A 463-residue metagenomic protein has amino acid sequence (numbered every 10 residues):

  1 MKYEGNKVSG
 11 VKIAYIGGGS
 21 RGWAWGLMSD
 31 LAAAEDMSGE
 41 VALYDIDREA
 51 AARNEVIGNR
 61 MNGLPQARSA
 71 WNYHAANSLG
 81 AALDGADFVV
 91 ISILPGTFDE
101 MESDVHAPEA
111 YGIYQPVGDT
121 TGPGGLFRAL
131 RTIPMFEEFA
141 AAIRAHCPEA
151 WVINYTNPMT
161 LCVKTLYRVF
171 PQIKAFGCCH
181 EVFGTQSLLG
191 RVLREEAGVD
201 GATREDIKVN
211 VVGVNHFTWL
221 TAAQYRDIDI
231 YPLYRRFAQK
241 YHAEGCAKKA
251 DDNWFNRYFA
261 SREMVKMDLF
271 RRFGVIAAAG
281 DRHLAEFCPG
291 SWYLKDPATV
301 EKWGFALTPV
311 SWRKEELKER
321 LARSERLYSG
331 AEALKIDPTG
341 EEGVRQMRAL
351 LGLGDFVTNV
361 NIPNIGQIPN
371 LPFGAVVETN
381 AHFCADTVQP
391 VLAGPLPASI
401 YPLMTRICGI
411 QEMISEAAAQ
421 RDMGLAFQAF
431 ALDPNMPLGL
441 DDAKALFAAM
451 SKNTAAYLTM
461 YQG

Functional and structural regions predicted by a protein language model:
M1-S9, S38: A short, basic/flexible loop-to-alpha-helix module at the beginning of a structural domain
V11-Y44: N-terminal Rossmann-like dinucleotide-binding module
A33-Q66: Glycine-rich phosphate-binding loop and adjoining beta1-alpha1-beta2 segment of Rossmann-like nucleotide-binding folds
N72-G85: Short acidic low-complexity segments
D84, V90-I91, N154: Redox-cofactor binding/interface segments in oxidoreductases and associated redox assembly factors
D99-V169: Rossmann-fold NAD(P)-binding glycine/threonine-rich loop
W151, Y155-R226: Rossmann-fold dinucleotide-binding core
A197-G463: Long, compositionally biased stretches enriched for glycine and/or charged residues
